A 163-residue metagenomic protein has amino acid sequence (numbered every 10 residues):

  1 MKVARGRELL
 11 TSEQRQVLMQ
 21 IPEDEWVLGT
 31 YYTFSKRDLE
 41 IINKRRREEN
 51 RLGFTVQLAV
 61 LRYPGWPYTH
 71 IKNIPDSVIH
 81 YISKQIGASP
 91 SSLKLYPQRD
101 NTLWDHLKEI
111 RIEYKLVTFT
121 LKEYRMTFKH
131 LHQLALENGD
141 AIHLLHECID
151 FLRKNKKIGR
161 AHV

Functional and structural regions predicted by a protein language model:
E8-L58: N-terminal-proximal low-complexity accessory segments that begin disordered and transition into the first
K44-Q85: Amphipathic alpha-helical packing elements
I74-S83, D100-T102, F128, E147-D150: Amphipathic alpha-helical scaffolding segments
G87-Q133, A141: Polybasic, proline/glycine-rich intrinsically disordered low-complexity segments
N138-H146: Long, low-complexity regulatory segments enriched in Ser/Thr/Pro/Gly and acidic residues
A161-V163: Conserved small/polar residues in nucleotide/adenosyl-binding loops
